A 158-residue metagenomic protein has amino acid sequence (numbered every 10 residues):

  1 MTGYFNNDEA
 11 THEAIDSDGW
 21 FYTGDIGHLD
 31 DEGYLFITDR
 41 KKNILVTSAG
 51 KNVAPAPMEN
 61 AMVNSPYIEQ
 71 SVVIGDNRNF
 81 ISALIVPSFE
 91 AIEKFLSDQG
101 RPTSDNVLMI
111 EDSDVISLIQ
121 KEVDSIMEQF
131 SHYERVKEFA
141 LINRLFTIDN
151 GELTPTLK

Functional and structural regions predicted by a protein language model:
M1-T47: Conserved ATP-binding/catalytic segment of the ANL
T2, L29, F36, I44 (+3 more regions): Flexible loop/turn segments at secondary-structure boundaries
N7, K41, M58, N77-N79: A generic "binding-loop/recognition-motif" signal
I15, Y34-V63, I92-D112, H132-V136 (+2 more regions): Adenylate-forming
I26, D31, S65-A91: C-terminal boundary motif of the adenylate-forming
M62, K121-E122: Replace "small metal-dependent catalytic modules" with "small catalytic or cofactor-binding modules
Q70, E122-K158: Conserved C-terminal "lid"/linker of ANL adenylate-forming enzymes
D76-R101, Q129-N143: Conserved loop-to-beta-strand segment in the C-terminal subdomain of adenylate-forming
